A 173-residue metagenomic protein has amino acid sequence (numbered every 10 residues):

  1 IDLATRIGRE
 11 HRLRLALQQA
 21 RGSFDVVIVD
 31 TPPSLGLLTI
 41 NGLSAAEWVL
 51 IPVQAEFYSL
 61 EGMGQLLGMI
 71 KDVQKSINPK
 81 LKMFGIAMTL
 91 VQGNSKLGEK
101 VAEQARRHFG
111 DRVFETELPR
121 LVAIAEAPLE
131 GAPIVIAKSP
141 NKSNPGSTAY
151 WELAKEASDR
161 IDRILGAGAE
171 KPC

Functional and structural regions predicted by a protein language model:
I1-A4, K96, V135-N141: Acidic, proline/glycine-rich intrinsically disordered inter-domain spacer in sigma factors
I1-G22, I77, A127-A132: P-loop/Walker-type NTP enzyme "switch/lid" segment
E10, L60-M63, E115, S143 (+1 more regions): Short, structured helix-loop boundary elements
H11, S95, L121, P140-N144: Serine-centered coil/turn micro-motif
L15-V122: Conserved catalytic-core segment of NTP-binding enzymes
A127-W151: C-terminal boundary of histidine-terminating zinc-finger modules
E152-I164: C-terminal alpha-helix
L165-C173: C-terminal helical "lid" subdomain and adjoining coupling/linker elements of P-loop NTPases
